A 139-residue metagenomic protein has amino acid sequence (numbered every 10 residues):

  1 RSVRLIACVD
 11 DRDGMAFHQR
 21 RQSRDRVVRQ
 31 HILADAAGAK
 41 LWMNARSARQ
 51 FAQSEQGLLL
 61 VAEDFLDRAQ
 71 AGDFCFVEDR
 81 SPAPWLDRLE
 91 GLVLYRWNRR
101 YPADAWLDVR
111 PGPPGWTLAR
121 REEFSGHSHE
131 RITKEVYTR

Functional and structural regions predicted by a protein language model:
R1-R139: Enzymes that bind and transform nitrogen-containing heteroaromatic metabolites
